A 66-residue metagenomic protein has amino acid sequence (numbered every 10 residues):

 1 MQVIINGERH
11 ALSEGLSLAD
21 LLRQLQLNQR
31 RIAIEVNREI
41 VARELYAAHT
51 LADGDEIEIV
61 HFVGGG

Functional and structural regions predicted by a protein language model:
I4, A11-Y46, T50, F62: Compact, glycine-rich, soluble single-domain proteins
G65-G66: Short, Lys/Arg- and Gly-enriched loop/turn segments at beta-strand edges
